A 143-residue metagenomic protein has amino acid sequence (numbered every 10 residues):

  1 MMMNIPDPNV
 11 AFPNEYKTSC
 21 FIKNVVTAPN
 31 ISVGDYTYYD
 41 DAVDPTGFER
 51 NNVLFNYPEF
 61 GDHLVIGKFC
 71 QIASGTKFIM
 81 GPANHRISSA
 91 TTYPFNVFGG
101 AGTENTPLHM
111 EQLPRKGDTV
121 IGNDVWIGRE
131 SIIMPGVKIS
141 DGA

Functional and structural regions predicted by a protein language model:
M1-N30, F95: Extended, small-residue-rich solenoid/repeat segments and analogous flexible loops that form exposed scaffolds
C20-H85, N96-T103, L108-A143: Structural signal for interior beta-strand "rungs" in well-ordered beta-sheet cores of soluble enzyme domains
I87, T91: A short alpha->loop->secondary-structure connector
